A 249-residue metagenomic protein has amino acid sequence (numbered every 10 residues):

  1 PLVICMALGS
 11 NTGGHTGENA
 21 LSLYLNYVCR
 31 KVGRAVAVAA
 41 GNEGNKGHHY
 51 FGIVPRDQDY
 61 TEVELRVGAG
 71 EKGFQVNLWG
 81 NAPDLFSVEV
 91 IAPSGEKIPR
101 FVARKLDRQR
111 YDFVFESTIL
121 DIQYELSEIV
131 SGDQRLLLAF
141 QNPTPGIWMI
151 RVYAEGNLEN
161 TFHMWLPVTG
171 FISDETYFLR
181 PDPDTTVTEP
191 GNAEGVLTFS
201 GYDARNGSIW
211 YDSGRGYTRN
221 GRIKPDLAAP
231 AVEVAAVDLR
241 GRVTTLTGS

Functional and structural regions predicted by a protein language model:
P1-S249: Loop-rich non-cytosolic ectodomains and luminal regions
